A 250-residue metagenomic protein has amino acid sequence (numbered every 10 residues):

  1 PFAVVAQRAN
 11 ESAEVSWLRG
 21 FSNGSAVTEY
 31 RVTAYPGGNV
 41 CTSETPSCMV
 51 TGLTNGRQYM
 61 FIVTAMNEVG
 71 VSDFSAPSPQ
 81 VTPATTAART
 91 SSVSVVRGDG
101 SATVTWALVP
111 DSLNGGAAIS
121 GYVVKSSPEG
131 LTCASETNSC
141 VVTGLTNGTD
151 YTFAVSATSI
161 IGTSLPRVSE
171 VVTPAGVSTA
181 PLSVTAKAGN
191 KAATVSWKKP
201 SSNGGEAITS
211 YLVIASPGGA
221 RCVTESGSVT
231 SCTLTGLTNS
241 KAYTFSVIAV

Functional and structural regions predicted by a protein language model:
P1-A26, N55, V69-G116, N147 (+2 more regions): Pro/Thr/Ser/Gly-rich low-complexity, intrinsically disordered linker/stalk tracts
A9, N23-S25, T42, M49 (+7 more regions): Intrinsic-disorder/low-complexity detector
R19, A34-P36, A65-N67, L108-P110 (+5 more regions): Residue-level signal for short segments within beta-strands and strand-turn junctions of well-structured beta-sheet
E29-V32, G121-V124, S210-V213: Short beta-strand elements bearing conserved aromatic residues within extracellular beta-rich modules
Y35-E44, S127-S135, G218-E225: Surface-exposed loop/edge segments in extracytoplasmic proteins
T45-M49, T137-C140, S228-T233: Short S/T/G- and acidic-enriched coil/turn segments that sit immediately N-terminal to beta-strands in beta-sandwich
V50-S72, V142-T163, L234-V250: Beta-strand-rich modules
